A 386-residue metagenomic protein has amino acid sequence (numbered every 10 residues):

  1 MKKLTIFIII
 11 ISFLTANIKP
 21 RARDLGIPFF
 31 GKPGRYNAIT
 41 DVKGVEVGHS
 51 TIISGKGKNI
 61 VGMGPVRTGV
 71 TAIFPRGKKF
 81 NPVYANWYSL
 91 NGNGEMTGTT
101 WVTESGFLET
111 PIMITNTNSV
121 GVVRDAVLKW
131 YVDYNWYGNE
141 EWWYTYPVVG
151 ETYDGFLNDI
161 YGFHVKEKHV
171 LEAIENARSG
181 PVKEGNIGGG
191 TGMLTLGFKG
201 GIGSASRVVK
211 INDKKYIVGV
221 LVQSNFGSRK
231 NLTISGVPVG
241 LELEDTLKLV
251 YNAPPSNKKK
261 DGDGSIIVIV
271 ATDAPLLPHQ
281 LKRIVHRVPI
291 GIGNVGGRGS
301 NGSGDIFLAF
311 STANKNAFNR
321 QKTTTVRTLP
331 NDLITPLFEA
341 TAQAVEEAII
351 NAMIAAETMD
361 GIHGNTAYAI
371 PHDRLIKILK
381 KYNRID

Functional and structural regions predicted by a protein language model:
L4-F13: Sec-dependent N-terminal signal peptides
N17-D386: Alpha/propeptide regions of enzymes that mature by internal proteolysis
